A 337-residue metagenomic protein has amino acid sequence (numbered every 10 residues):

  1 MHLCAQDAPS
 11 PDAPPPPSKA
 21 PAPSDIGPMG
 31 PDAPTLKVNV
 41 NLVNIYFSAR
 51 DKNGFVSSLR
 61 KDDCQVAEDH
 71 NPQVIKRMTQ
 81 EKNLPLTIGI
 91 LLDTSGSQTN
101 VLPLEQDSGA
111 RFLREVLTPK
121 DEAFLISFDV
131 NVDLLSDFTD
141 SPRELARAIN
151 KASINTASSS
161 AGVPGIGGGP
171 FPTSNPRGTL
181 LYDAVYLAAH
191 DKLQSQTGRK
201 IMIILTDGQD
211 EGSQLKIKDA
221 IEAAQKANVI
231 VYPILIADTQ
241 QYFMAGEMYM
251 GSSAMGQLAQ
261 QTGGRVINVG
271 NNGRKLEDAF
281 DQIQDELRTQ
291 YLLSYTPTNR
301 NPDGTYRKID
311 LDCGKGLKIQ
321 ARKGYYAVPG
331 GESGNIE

Functional and structural regions predicted by a protein language model:
M1-H2: Bacterial N-terminal signal peptides
A5-E337: Scaffold/interface architecture of coatomer-like assemblies
